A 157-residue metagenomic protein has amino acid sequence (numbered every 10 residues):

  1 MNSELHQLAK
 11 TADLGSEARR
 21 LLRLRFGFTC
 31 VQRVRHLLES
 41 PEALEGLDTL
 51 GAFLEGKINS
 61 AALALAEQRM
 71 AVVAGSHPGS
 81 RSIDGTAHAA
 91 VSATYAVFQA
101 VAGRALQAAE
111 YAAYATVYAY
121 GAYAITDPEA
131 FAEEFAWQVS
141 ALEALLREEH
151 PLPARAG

Functional and structural regions predicted by a protein language model:
M1-G157: Structured binding/interaction patches within domain cores
